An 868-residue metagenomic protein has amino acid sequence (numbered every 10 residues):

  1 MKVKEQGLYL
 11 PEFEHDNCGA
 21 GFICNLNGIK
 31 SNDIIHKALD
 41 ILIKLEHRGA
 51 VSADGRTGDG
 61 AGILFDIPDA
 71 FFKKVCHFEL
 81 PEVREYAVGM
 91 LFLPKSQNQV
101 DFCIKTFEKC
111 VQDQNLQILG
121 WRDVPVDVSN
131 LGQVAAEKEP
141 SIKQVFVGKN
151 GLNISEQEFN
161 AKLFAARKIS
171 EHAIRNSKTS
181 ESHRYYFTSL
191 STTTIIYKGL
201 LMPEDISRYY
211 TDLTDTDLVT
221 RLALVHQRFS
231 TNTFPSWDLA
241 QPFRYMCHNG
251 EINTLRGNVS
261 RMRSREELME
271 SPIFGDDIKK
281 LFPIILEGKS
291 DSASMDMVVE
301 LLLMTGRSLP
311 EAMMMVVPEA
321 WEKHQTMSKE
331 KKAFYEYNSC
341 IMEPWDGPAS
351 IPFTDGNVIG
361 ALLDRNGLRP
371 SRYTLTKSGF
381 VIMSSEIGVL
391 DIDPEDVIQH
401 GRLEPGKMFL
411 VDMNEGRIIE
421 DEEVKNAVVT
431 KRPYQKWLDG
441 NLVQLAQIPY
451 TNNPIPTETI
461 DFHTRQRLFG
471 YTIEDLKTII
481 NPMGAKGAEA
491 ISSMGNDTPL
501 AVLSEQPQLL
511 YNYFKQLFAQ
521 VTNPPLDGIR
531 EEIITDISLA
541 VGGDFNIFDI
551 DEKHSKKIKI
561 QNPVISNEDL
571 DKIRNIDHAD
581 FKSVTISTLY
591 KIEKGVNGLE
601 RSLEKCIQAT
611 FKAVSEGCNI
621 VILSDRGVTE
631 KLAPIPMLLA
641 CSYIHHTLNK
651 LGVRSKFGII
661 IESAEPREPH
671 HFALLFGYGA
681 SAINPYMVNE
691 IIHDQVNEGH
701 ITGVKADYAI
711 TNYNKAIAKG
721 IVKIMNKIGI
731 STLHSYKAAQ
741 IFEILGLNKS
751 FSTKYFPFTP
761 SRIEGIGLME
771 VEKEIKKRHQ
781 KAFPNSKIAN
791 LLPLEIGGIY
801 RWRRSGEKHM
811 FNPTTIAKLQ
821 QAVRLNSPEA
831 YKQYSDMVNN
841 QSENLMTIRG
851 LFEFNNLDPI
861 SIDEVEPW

Functional and structural regions predicted by a protein language model:
M1-F545, I576: Conserved short alpha-helical segments that host acidic/polar catalytic motifs at enzyme active sites
G58, F71, L302-A349, F353-N357 (+7 more regions): Flexible, glycine-rich loop/tail regions that form catalytic "lids" or insertion modules at the edges of active sites
G250, F657-P669: Glycine-rich beta-to-alpha transition loops that act as phosphate-gripper elements at the mouths of alpha/beta enzyme
D276-I285, L390-E395, K656-I661, E690-T711 (+1 more regions): Short beta-alpha connecting loops at secondary-structure transitions that line or flank enzyme active sites
L623-L639: Glycine-rich, proline-tolerant flexible connector loops at the mouths of alpha/beta enzymes
I635-I661, N712-I717: Alpha-helix-loop-beta-strand connector modules within alpha/beta enzyme cores
E665-G679: Catalytic cores of alpha/beta
F676-N697, F756: Glycine-rich phosphate-binding active-site loops on the catalytic face of alpha/beta enzymes
